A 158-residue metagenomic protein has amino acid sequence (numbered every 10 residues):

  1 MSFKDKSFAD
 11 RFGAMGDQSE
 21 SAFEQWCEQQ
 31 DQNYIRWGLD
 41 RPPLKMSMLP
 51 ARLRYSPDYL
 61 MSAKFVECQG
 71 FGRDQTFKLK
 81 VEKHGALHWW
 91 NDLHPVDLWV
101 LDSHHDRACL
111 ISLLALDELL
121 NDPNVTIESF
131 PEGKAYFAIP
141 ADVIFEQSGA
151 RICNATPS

Functional and structural regions predicted by a protein language model:
M1-Q25, Q29: Solvent-exposed, charged helical/coil patches that constitute nucleic-acid or partner-interaction surfaces
S2-G13, I35-S62: Active-site metal-binding core of divalent-cation-utilizing nuclease and nuclease-like domains
C27, P57-R73: Conserved catalytic cores of phosphodiester-cleaving nucleases, focusing on short active-site segments
R36, F65-E67, L98-D102: A structural signal for short, well-ordered beta-strand segments and their strand-loop junctions that often border
G72-H84: Active-site-adjacent loop/helix micro-motif of nuclease/hydrolase catalytic cores
H88-E118: Nucleic-acid nuclease catalytic cores
L120-I127: Acidic, low-complexity, intrinsically disordered interaction modules
P131-S158: Charged phosphate-binding loop/patch that engages nucleotide di/tri-phosphates or the phosphate backbone of nucleic
